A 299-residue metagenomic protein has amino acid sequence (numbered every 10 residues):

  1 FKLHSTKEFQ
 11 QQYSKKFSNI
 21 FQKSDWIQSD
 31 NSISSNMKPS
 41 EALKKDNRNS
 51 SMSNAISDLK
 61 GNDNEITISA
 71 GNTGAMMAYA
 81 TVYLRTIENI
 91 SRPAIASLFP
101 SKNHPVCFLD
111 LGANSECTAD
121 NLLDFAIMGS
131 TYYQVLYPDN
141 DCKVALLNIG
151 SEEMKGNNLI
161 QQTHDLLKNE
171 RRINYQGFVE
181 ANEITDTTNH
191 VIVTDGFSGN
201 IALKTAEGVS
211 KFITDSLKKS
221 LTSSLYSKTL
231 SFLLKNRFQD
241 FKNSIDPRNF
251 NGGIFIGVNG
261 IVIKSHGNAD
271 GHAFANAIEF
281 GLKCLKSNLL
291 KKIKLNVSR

Functional and structural regions predicted by a protein language model:
K2-Q11, S115-G177, A181, H190 (+2 more regions): Glycine-rich phosphate/diphosphate-binding loop of Rossmann-like nucleotide-binding domains
H4-S5, I27, S69-G71, L98-F99 (+5 more regions): Short beta-strand segments
N19, R48, K60-G61, S69 (+9 more regions): Solvent-exposed alpha-helices and their adjacent loops that cap or buttress functional pockets in soluble metabolic
I20-N64: Phosphate/nucleotide-donor binding subsite
N31-S32, N72-A75, V82, I149-E152 (+2 more regions): Short glycine-rich anion-binding loops that position phosphate/pyrophosphate groups of nucleotides and phosphorylated
E65, N72-N121, F125: Glycine/threonine-rich beta-strand-loop-alpha-helix active-site module that forms ligand/phosphate-binding
T81-A94, L98-V106, T188-I192, G196-R299: Glycine-rich phosphate/nucleotide-binding loop
